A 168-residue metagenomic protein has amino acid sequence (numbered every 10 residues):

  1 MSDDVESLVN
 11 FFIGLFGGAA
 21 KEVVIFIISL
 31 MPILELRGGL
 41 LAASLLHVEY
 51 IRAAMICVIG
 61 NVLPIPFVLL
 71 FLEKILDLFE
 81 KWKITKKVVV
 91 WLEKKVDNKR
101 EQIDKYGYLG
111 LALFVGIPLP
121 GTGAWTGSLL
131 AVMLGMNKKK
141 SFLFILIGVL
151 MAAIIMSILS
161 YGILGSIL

Functional and structural regions predicted by a protein language model:
M1-I25, V48-V115, M136-K140, L146 (+1 more regions): Membrane-interfacial helix-loop-helix
I25, M31-A42, F67, P118-L129: Transmembrane helix boundary and interhelical junction motifs in multipass membrane proteins
S29-L30, V62, G116-P120, V149: Residue-level hotspots within the lipid-embedded alpha helices of multi-pass solute transporters
L36, I65, A153-S157: Hydrophobic transmembrane alpha-helices of multi-pass small-molecule transporters
R37, V62, L109, W125 (+2 more regions): Gly/Ser/Thr-rich beta-alpha loop segments that engage phosphate groups in nucleotides
T122-L146: Hydrophobic alpha-helical transmembrane segments and immediately flanking/interface helices in integral membrane
L146-A152: A short, acidic, flexible beta-alpha connecting loop/helix-capping segment that sits on the rim of active
